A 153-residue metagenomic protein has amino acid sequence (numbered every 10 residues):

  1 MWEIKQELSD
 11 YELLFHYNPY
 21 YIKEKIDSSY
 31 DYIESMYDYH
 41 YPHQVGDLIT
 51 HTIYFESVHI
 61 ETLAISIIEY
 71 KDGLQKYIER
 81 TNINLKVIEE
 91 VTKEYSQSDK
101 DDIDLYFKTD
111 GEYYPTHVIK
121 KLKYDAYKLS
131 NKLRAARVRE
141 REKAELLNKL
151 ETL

Functional and structural regions predicted by a protein language model:
M1-V91, A135-L153: N-terminal interaction/assembly modules
T92-D110: Short amphipathic alpha helix immediately N-terminal
T109-D125: Helix-turn-helix DNA-binding module
K123, Y127-S130, R134-V138: C-terminal flanking helix
